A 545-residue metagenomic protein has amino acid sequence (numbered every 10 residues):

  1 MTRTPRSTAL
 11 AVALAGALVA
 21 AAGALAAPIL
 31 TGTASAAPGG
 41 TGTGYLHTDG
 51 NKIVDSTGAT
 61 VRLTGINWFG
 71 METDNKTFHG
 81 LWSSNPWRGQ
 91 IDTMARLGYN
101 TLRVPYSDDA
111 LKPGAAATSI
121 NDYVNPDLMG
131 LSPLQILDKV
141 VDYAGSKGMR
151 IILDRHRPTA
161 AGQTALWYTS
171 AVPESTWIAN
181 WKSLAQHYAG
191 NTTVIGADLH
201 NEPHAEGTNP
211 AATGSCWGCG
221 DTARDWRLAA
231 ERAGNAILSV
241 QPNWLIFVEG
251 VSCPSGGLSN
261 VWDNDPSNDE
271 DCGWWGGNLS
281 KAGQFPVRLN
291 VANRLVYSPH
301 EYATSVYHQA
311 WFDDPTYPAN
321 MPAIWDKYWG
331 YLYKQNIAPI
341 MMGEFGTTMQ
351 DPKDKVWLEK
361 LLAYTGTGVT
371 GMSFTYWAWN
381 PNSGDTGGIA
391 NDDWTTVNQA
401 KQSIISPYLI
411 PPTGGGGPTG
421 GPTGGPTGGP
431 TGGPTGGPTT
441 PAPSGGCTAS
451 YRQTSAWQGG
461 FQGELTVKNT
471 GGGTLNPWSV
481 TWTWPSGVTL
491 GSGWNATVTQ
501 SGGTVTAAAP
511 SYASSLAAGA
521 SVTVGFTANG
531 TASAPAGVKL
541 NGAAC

Functional and structural regions predicted by a protein language model:
A26, L30-T101, S119-I120, T419-G421 (+4 more regions): N-terminal carbohydrate-binding accessory modules
H47, W82-L102, Y106, A110-L199 (+1 more regions): An active-site-proximal structural segment forming one wall of the substrate-binding cleft that immediately precedes
I66-P86, A115-L128, V306-M321: Acidic/histidine-rich helix-loop elements that form or flank divalent-metal/phosphate-binding sites at the catalytic
S83, T169, S175-I195, H200-T370: Extracellular glycoside hydrolase catalytic/binding regions
P352-T439, P443: Aromatic-rich peripheral "rim/lid" segments of glycoside hydrolase catalytic domains that contact and position glycan
G446-T448, A518, T523-C545: Terminal connector regions
W457-E464, N476, V522-T523: Short, solvent-exposed loop/turn segments enriched in Ser/Thr/Gly
V467-G471: Asparagine-centered strand-capping/turn motif at beta-strand->loop junctions
